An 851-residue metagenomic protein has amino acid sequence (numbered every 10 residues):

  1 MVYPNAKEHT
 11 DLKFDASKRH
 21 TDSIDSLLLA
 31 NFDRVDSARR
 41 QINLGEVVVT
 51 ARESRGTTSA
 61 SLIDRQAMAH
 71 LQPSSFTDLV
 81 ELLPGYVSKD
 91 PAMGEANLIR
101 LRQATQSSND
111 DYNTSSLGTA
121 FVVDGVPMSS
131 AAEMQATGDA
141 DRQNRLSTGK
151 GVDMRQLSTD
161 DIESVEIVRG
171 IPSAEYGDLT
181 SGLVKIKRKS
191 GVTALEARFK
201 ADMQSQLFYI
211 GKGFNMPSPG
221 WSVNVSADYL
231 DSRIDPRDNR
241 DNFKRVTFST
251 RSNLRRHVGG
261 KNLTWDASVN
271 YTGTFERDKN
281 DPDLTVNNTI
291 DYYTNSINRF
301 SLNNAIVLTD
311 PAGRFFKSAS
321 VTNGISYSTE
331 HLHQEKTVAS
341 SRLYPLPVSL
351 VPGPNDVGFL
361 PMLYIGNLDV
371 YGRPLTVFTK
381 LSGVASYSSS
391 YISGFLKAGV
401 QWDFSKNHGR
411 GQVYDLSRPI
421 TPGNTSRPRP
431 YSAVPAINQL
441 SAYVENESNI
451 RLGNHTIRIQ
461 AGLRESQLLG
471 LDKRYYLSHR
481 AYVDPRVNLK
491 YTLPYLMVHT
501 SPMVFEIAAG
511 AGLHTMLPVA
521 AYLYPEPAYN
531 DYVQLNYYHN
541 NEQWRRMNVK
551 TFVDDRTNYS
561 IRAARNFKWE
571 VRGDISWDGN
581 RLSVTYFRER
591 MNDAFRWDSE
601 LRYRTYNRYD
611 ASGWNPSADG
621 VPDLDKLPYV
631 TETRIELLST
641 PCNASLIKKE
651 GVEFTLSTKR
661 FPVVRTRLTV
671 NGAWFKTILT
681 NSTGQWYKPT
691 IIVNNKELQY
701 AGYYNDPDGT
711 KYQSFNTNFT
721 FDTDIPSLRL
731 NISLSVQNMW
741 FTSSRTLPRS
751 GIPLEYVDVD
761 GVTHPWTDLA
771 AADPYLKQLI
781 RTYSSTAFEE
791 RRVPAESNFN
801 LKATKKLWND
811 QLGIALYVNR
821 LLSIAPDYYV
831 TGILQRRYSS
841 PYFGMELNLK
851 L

Functional and structural regions predicted by a protein language model:
V2, F76-L79, L98-R100, V122 (+2 more regions): N-terminal periplasmic accessory domains that precede and gate Gram-negative outer-membrane beta-barrel machines
V2-A69: Short, acidic, small-residue-rich periplasmic hinge/interaction motif at the N-terminus of Gram-negative outer-membrane
Q41-S74, A96-R100, A136-S147, K189: N-terminal periplasmic "start-of-domain" segments of outer-membrane beta-barrel proteins
T77, E81-Q135: Extracytoplasmic beta-strand/coil segments of soluble accessory domains associated with Gram-negative outer-membrane
V126-V168: Short acidic/polar hinge/loop motifs at secondary-structure boundaries that mediate gating or recognition
R256-T274, Y293-R474, Y495, G651-E653: Face-selective signature of the C-terminal outer-membrane beta-barrel domain
L452-N454, R590, R608-S750, N848: Gram-negative outer-membrane beta-barrel transporters
M591-D593, S599, N738-Y783, R791-L851: C-terminal beta-signal and adjacent terminal beta-strands/loops of Gram-negative outer-membrane beta-barrel proteins
